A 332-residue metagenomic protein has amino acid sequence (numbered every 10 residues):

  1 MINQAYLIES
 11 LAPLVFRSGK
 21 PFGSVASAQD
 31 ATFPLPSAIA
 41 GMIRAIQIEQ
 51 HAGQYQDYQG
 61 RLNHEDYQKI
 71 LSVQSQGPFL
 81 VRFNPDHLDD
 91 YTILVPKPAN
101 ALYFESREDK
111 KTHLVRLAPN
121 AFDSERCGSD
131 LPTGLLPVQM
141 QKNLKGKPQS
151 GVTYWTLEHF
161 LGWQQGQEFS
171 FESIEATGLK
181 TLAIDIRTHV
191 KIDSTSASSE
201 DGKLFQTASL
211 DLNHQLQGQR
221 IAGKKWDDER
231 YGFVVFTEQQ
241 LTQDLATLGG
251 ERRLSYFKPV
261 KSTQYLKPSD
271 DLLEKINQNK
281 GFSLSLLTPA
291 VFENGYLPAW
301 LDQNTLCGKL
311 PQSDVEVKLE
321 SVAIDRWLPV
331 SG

Functional and structural regions predicted by a protein language model:
M1-G332: Conserved active-site/ligand-binding neighborhood in enzyme cores
